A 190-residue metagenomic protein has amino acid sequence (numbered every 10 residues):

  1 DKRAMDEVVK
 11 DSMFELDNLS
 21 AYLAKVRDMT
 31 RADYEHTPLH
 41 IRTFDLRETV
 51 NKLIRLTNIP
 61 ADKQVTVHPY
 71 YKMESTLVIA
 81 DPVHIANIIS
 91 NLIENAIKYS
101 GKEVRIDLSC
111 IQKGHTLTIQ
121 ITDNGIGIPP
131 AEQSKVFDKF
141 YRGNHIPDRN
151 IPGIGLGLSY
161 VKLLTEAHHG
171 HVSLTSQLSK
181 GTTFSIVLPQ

Functional and structural regions predicted by a protein language model:
D11-L19: Short alpha-helical segment of the dimerization/phosphotransfer core of two-component systems
Y34-L39, L77-A80: Conserved micro-motifs of the catalytic ATP-binding
H40-R55: A conserved beta-strand-to-alpha-helix junction within the catalytic ATP-binding
P60-P69: Short conserved segments within the C-terminal catalytic ATPase subdomain
A96-I97: Short helix-loop "hinge" at the ATP-lid/N-box region of the Bergerat-fold HATPase_c
K102, H169-G170: Conserved glycine-rich
I128-R142: Short conserved segment of the HATPase_c
